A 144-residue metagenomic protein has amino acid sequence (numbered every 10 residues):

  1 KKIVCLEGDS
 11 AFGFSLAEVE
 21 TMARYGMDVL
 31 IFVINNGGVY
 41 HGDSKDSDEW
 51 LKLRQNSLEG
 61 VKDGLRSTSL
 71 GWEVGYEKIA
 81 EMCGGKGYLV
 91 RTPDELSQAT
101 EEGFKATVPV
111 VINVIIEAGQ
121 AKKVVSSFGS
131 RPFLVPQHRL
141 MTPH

Functional and structural regions predicted by a protein language model:
K1-H144: Thiamine diphosphate
